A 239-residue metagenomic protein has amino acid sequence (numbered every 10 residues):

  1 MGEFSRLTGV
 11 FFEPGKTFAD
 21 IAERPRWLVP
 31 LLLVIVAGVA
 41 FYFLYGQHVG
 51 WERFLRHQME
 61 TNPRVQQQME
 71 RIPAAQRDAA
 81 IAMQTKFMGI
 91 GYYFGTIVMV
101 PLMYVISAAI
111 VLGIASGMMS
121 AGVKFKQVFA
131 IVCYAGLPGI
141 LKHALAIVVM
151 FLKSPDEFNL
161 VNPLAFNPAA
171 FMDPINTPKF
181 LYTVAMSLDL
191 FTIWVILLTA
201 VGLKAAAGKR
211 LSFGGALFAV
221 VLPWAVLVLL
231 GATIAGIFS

Functional and structural regions predicted by a protein language model:
M1-F12, A80-Q84: Short, membrane-interfacial amphipathic segments enriched in basic
G15-L32: Membrane-interface helix starts
L32, F94, V98, L102 (+2 more regions): Hydrophobic residues within alpha-helical transmembrane segments of multi-pass solute transporters/permease subunits
A37-V49: Alpha-helical transmembrane segments of multi-pass membrane proteins
H48-F87, I175: Membrane-interface interhelical loops and short interface/amphipathic helices in multi-pass inner-membrane
R77-M103, L181-I193, V201: Individual transmembrane alpha-helix segments
V105-Q127: Hydrophobic transmembrane alpha-helix segments characteristic of membrane transport and insertion machinery
Q127-S239: Hydrophobic alpha-helical transmembrane segments and adjacent short intramembrane/lumenal linkers of inner/organellar
